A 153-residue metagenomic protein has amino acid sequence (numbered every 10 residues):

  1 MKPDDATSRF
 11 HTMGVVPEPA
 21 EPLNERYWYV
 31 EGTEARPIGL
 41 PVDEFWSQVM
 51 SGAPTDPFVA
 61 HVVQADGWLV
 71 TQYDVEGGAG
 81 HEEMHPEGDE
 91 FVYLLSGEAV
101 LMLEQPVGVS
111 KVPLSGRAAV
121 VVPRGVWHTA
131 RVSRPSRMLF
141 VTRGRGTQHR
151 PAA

Functional and structural regions predicted by a protein language model:
M1-E82: A short, N-terminal "cap"/entry segment at the start of jelly-roll beta-barrel domains of the cupin/DSBH fold
G67, G88-F91, S136: Short, surface-exposed beta-edge/turn micro-motifs
G80-H81, G97-L103, A119: Short beta-strand segments in beta-sandwich/barrel cores
E83-P86, H128: Histidine-centered active-site/metal-ligand motif
P86-L101, V141: Short, conserved beta-strand element in jelly-roll/cupin
P106-R124: Short acidic-glycine-tyrosine-enriched beta hairpin
S115, R124-P151: Ligand-binding loop in jelly-roll beta-barrel domains
